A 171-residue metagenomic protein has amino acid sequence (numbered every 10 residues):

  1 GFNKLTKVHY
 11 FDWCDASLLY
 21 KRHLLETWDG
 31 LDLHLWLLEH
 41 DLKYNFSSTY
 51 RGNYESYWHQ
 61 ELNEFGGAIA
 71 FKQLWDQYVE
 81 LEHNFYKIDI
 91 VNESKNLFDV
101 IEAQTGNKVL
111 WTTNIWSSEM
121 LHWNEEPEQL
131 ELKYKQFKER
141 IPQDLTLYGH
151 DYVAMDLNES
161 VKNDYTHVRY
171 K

Functional and structural regions predicted by a protein language model:
G1-D32, D99, A103-G106, W123-K133 (+1 more regions): Conserved, well-structured beta-alpha core segment at the onset of a catalytic domain
T6-N92: Class I S-adenosyl-L-methionine-dependent methyltransferase module
V79-K171: Alpha-helical subdomain
